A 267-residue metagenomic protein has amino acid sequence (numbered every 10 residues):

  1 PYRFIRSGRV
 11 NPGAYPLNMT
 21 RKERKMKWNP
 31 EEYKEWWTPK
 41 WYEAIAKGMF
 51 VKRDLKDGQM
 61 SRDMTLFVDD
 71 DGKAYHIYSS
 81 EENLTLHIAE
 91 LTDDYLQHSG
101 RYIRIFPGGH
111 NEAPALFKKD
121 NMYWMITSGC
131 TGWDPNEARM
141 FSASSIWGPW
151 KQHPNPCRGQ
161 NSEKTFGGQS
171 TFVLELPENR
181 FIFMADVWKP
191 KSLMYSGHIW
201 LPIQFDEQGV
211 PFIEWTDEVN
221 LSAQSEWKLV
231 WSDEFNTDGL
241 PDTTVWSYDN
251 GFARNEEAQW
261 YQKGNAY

Functional and structural regions predicted by a protein language model:
P1-Y267: Carbohydrate-active catalytic/glycan-binding domains of CAZyme proteins, especially the secreted or lumenal ectodomains
